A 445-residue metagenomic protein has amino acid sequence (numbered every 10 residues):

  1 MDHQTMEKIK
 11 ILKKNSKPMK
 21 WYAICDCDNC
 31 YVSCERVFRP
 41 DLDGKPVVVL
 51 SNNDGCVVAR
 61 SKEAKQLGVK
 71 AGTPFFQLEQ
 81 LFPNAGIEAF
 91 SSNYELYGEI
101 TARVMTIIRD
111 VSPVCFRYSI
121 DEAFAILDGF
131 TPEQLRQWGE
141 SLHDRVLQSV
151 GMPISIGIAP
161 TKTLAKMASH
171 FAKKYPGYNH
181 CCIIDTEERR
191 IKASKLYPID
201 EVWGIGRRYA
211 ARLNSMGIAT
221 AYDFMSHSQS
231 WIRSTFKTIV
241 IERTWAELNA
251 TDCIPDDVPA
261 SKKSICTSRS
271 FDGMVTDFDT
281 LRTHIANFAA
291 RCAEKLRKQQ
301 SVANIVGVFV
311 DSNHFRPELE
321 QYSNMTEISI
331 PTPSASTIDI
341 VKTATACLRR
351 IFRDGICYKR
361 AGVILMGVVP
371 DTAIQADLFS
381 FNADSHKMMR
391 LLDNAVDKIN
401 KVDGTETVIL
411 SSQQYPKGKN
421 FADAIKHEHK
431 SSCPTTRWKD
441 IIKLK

Functional and structural regions predicted by a protein language model:
M1-N249, I254-D256, A383-K445: Gly/Gly-Pro- and Ser/Thr-rich, intrinsically disordered tail segments characteristic of DNA damage-repair and tolerance
D28-C30, N53-C56, S312-R316, V368-T372: Short, charged/polar surface micro-motifs in flexible loops or helix N-caps
K45, I154, N304-V306, A361: Change "...and in nucleic-acid phosphodiester-cleaving endonucleases..." to "...and in nucleic-acid processing enzymes
Y118-E122, A159-K162, S301-I305, I356-R360: Short Gly/Ser/Thr- and Asp/Glu-enriched loop/turn motifs at secondary-structure junctions
A123-D128, M325-P331, I374-S380: Short, hydrophobic beta-strand segments
P132-L135, P317, V369-A376: Short, charged/polar, Gly/Pro-enriched secondary-structure boundary elements
E201, A211-C357, A373: DNA-contacting surface of Y-family translesion DNA polymerases
K342-V402, E406: C-terminal hydrophobic structural anchor segments that stabilize assembly/packing rather than catalytic chemistry
